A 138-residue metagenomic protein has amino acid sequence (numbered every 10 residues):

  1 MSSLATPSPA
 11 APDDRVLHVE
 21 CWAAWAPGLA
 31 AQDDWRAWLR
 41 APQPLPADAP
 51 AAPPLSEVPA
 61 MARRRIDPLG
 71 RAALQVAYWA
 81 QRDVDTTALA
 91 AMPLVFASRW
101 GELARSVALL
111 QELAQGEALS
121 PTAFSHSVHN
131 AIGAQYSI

Functional and structural regions predicted by a protein language model:
M1-I138: Conserved "HGTGT" condensation-loop signature of ketosynthase/thiolase-family condensing enzymes that catalyze
